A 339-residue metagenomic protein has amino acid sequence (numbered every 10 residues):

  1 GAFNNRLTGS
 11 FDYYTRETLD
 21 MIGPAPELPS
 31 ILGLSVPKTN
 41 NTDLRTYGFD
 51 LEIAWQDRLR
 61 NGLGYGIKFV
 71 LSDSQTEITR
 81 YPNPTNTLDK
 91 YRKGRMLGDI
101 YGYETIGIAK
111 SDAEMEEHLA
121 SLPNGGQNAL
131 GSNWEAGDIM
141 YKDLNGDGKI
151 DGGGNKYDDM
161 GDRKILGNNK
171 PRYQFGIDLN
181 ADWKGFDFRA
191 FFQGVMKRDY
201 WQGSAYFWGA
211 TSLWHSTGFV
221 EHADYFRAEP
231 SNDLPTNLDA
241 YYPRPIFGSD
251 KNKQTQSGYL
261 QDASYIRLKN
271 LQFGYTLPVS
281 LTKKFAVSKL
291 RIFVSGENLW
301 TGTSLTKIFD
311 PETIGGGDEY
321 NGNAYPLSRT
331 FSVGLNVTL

Functional and structural regions predicted by a protein language model:
G1-E104, K251, T255-L339: Extracellular/periplasmic, surface-exposed regions of secreted and cell-surface proteins
T15-L19, L28-S30, G194-R198, Y206-G209: Active/binding-pocket-proximal capping segment
T18-L19, M160, N169, K197-D199 (+1 more regions): A short local loop/turn or secondary-structure capping micro-motif enriched for an aromatic residue
I22-E27, K149-Y157, L238-D250, F309: Active-site-adjacent bridging/hinge elements
T39-T42, Q56-N169, G209, H215 (+1 more regions): Conserved small-residue
N168-G203: Glycine-rich, aromatic-lined ligand/substrate-binding cores of catalytic and carbohydrate-binding domains
V195-R291: Extracytoplasmic gating/loop element in the C-terminal half of outer-membrane beta-barrel translocons and assembly
